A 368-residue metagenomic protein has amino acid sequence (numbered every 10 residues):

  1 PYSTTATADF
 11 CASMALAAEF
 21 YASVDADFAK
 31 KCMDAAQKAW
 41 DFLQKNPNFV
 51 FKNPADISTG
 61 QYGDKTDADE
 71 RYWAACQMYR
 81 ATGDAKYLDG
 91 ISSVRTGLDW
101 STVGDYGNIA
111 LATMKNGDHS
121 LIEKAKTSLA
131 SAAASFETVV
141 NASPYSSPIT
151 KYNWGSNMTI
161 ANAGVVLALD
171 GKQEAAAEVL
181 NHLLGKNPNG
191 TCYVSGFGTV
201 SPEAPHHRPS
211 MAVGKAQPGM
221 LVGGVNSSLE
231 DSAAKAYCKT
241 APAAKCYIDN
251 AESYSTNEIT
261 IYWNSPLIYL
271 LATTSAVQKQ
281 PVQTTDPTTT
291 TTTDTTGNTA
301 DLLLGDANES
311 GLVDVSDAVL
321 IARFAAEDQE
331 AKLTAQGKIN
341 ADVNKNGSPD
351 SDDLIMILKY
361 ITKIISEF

Functional and structural regions predicted by a protein language model:
P1-A39, N46: A conserved hydrophobic secondary-structure block that centers on an alpha-helix together with its immediately flanking
P1-E19, Q61-S93, T102-V139, T150-V282: Aromatic (Trp/Tyr) and acidic
A12, D34, D41, D89 (+6 more regions): Solvent-exposed, polar/charged alpha-helical surfaces in well-ordered, non-transmembrane soluble domains, broadly
A15-S23, D41-N48, G83, A168-L169 (+4 more regions): Sec-exported extracytoplasmic/periplasmic mature domains
S23-D34, N48-A68, G90-I91: N-terminal carbohydrate-binding/catalytic regions of secreted carbohydrate-active enzymes
K31-D34, K38, F42, E70-W73 (+1 more regions): Alpha-helical scaffolding segments of alpha/beta enzyme cores, especially the outer helices of TIM-barrel or partial
P54-Y62, S93-R95, Y145-Y152, D306-N308 (+1 more regions): Active-site-adjacent structural elements in folded domains
V282-F368: Cellulosome-associated attachment modules in secreted, modular CAZymes
